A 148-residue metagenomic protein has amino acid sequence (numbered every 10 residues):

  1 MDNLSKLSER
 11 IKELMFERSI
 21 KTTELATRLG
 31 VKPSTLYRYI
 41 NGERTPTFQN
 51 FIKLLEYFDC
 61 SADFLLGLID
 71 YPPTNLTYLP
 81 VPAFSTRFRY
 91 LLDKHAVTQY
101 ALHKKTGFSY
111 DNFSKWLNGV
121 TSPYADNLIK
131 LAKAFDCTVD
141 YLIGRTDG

Functional and structural regions predicted by a protein language model:
M1-I20, P72-V97: A short, Lys/Arg-rich alpha-helix, primarily the initiator
I11, P46-F48, I52, F88-L91 (+3 more regions): Short, structured motif recognition centered on aromatic/hydrophobic residues
M15, A26, L55, L92 (+2 more regions): The alpha-helix within a helix-turn-helix
M15, I40, N50, F58 (+4 more regions): DNA major-groove recognition helix of helix-turn-helix
G30-P46, G107-P123: Recognition helix of helix-turn-helix/homeodomain-like DNA-binding domains that insert into the DNA major groove
Q49-F64, D126-Y141: DNA major-groove recognition helix of helix-turn-helix/homeodomain DNA-binding modules
F64-L76, Y141-G148: Short amphipathic recognition helices of helix-turn-helix/homeodomain-type DNA-binding modules
